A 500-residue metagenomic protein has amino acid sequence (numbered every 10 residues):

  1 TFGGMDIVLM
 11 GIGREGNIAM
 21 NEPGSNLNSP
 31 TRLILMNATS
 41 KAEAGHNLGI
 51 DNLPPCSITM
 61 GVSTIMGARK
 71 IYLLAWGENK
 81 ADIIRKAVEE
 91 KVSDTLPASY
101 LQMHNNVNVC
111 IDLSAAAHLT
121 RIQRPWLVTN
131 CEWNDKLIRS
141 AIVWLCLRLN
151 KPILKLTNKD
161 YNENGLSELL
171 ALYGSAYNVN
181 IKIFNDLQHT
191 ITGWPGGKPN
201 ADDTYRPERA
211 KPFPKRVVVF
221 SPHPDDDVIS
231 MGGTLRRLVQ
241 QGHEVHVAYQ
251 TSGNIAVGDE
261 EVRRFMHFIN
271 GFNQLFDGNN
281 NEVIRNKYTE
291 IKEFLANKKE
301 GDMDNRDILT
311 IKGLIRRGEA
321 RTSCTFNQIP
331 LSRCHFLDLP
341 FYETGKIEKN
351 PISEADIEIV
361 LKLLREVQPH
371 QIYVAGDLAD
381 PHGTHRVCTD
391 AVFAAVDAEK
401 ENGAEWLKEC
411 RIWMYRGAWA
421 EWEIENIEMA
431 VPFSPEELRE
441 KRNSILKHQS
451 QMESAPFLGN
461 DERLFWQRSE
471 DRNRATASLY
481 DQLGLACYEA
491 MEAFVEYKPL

Functional and structural regions predicted by a protein language model:
T1-I142: Conserved phosphate- and dinucleotide-binding cores of soluble alpha/beta proteins, encompassing both enzyme active
L9, I34, Y72-L74, N108-C110 (+6 more regions): Hydrophobic/aromatic beta-strand patches that form the interior of the parallel beta-sheet core in alpha/beta enzyme
A19-N21, I83-R85, T120-R121, I229 (+3 more regions): Short glycine-/acidic-enriched loop or helix-start segments at secondary-structure transitions that form or flank
W76, D112-S114, P222, Q250-S252 (+1 more regions): Cofactor-binding loop segments of dinucleotide-utilizing enzymes, especially the Rossmann-like FAD- and NAD(P)+-binding
V88-E90, R124-L127, V262-M266, C388-D390 (+1 more regions): Short secondary-structure boundary/capping segments
L149-P224, V228-K408, M414, R442-K447 (+4 more regions): Active-site beta-strand->loop->alpha-helix modules in alpha/beta enzyme cores, enriched in Gly/His/Asp(Glu)
M414-A420: Active-site segments of SGNH/GDSL-like serine hydrolases that catalyze O-acetyl group transfer/hydrolysis on lipids
A420-S478: A conserved mid-domain beta-alpha-beta active-site/ligand-binding segment of alpha/beta enzyme cores
